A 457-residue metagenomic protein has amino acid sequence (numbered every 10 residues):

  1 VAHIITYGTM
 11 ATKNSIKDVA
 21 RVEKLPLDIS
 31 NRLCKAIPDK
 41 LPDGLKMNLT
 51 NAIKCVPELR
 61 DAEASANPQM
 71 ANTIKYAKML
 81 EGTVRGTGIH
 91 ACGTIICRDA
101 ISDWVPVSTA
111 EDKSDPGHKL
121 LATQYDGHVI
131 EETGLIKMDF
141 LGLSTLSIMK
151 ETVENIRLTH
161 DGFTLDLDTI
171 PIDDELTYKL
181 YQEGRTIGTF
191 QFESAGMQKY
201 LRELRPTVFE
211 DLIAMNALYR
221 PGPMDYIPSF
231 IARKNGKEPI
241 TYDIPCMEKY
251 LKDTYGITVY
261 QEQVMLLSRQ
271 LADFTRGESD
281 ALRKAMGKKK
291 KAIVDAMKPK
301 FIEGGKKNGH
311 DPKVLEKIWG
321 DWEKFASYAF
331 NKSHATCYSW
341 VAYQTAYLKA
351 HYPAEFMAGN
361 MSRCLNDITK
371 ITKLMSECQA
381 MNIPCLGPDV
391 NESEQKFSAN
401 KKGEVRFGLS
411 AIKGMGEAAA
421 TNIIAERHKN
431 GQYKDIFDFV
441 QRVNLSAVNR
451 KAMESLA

Functional and structural regions predicted by a protein language model:
V1-A457: Noncatalytic, beta-rich nucleic-acid-contacting surfaces in large DNA/RNA-processing enzymes
